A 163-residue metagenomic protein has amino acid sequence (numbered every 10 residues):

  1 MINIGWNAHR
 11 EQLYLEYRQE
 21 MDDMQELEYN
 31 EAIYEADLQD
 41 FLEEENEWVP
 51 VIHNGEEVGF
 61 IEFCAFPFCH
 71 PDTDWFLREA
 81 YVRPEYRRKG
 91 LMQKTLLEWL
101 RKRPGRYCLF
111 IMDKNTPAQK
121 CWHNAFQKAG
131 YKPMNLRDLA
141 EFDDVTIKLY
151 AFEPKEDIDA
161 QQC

Functional and structural regions predicted by a protein language model:
M1-I33: Short amphipathic alpha-helix that is part of the acyltransferase structural core
E26-W48, I52: Active-site rim helix/loop that mediates acceptor-substrate recognition in acyltransferases
E43-E45, I61-H70: A conserved beta-strand-loop-helix scaffold within acyl/acetyltransferase catalytic domains
P50, E56-F66, F76, Y81: Conserved beta-strand in the GNAT
F66-L77, R87, G105: A conserved beta-turn-beta hairpin within the catalytic core of GNAT-like acetyltransferases that forms part
L77-R88, M112: A short, internal acetyl-CoA/4′-phosphopantetheine-binding micro-motif in the GNAT/acyltransferase core
V82, R88-R101: Conserved acetyl-CoA-binding loop-helix of GNAT-fold acetyltransferases
K102-K114: Conserved GNAT acetyl-CoA-binding A-motif
